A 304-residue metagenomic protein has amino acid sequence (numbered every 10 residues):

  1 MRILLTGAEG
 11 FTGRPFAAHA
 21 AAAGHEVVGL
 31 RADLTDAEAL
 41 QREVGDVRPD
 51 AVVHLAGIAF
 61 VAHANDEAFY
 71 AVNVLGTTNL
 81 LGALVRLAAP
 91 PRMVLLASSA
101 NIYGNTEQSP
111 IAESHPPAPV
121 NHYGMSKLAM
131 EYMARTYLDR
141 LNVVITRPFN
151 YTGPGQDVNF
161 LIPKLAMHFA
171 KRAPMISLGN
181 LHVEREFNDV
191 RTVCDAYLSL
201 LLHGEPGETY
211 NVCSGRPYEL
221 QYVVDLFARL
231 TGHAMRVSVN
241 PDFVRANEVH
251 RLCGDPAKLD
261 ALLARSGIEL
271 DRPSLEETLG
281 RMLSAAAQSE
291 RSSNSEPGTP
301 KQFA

Functional and structural regions predicted by a protein language model:
I3-A21: N-terminal Rossmann NAD(P)H-binding glycine-rich loop of SDR-like oxidoreductase domains
L34-V72: NAD(P)H-binding glycine-rich loop region in Rossmannoid oxidoreductase-like domains and their noncatalytic homologs
T78-H122: Conserved Rossmann-fold NAD(P)-dependent oxidoreductase catalytic core, especially the SDR/UDP-sugar
S109, Y132-R185, V190-S199, V224-L230: NAD(P)-dependent short-chain dehydrogenase/reductase
H122, S126-A129: Active-site helix of classical SDR
L165, F169, P174, H203-V244 (+2 more regions): Mid/C-terminal beta-alpha module of Rossmann-like enzyme folds, strongest in SDR-family dehydrogenases/epimerases
V190, T209, Y222, D242-E269 (+2 more regions): Conserved C-terminal active-site "lid" loop/helix of NAD(P)H-dependent oxidoreductases that clamps the redox cofactor
R272-A304: Amphipathic terminal alpha-helices
